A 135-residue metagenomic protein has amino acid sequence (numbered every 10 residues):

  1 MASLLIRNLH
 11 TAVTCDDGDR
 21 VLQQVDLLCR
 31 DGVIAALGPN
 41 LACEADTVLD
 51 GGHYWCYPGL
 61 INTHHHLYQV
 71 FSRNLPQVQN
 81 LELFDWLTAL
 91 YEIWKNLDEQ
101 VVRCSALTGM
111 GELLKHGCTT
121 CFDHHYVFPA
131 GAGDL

Functional and structural regions predicted by a protein language model:
M1-C43, W55: N-terminal metal-binding scaffold of metallo-dependent hydrolase/deaminase domains
L5, T47, G59-I61: Residue-level marker for buried hydrophobic side chains located in beta-strands that build the well-ordered beta-sheet
C29, D50-G51, N62: Short, acidic, Ser/Thr-enriched surface-loop or helix-capping motifs
A45-H53: Active-site regions of enzymes building and remodeling cell-envelope glycoconjugates
H53, H64, G117: Conserved, mostly hydrophobic/aromatic
P58-V70, H125: Histidine-centered catalytic micro-motifs
F71-R103: Active-site gating loops and adjacent loop-to-helix segments of metal-dependent hydrolytic enzymes
K95-L135: Active-site loop-helix segments enriched in His/Asp/Glu that coordinate and activate a nucleophilic water at divalent
